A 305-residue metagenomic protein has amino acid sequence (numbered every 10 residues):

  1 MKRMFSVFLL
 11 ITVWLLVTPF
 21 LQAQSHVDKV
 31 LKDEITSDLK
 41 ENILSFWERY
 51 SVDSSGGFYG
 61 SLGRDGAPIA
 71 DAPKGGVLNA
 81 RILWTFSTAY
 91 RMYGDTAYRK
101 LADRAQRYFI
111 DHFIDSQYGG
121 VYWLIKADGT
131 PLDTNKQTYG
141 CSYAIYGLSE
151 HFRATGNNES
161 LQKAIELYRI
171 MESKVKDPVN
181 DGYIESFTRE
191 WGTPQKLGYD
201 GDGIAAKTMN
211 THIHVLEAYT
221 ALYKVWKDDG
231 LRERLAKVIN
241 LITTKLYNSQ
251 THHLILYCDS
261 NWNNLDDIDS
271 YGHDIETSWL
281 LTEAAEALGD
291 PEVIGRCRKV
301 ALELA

Functional and structural regions predicted by a protein language model:
M1-H26: Bacterial Sec-dependent N-terminal signal peptides
Q24-A305: Glycan-recognition and catalytic cores of secretory/periplasmic carbohydrate-active enzymes
